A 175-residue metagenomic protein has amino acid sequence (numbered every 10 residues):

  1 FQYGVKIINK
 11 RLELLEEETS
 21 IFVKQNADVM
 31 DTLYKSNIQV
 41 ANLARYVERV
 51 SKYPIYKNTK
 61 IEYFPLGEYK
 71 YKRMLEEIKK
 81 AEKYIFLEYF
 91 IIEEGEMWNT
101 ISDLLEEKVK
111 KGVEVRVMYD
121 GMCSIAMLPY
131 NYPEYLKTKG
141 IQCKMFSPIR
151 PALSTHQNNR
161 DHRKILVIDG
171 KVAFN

Functional and structural regions predicted by a protein language model:
F1-N175: N-terminal localization/anchoring segments of enzymes in phospholipid and broader phosphate metabolism
